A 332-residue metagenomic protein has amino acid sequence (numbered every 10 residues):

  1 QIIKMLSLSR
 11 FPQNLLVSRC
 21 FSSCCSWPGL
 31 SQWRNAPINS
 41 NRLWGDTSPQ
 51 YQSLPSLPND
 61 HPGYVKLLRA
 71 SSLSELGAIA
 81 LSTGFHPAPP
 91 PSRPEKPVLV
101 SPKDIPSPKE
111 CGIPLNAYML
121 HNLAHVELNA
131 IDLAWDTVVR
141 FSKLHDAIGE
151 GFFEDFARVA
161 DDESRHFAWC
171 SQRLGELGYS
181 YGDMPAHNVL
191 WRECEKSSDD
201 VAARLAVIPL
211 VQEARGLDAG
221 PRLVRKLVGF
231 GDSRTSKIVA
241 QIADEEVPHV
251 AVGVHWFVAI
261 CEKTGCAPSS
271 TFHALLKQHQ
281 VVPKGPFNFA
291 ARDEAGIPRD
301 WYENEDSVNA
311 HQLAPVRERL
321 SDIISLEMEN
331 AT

Functional and structural regions predicted by a protein language model:
Q1-K4: Short, Lys/Arg-enriched N-terminal segments with co-localized hydrophobic residues within the first ~10-30 amino acids
L6-T332: Non-heme di-metal
